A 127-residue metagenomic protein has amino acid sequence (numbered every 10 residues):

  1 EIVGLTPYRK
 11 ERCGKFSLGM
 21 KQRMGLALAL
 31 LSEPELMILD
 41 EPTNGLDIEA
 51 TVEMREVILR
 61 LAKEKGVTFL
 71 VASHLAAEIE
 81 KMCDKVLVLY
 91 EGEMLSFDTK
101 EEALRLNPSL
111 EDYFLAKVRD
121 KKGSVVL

Functional and structural regions predicted by a protein language model:
E1-Y8: Conserved ABC ATPase "signature" region
L26: Hydrophobic anchor residue at the start of the ABC signature
E33: Conserved catalytic motifs of ABC-family nucleotide-binding domains
M37-E41: Catalytic Walker B motif of ABC-type/P-loop ATPase nucleotide-binding domains
V52-E64: Helical segment within the ABC ATPase nucleotide-binding domain
F97-D98: ABC ATPase "signature
